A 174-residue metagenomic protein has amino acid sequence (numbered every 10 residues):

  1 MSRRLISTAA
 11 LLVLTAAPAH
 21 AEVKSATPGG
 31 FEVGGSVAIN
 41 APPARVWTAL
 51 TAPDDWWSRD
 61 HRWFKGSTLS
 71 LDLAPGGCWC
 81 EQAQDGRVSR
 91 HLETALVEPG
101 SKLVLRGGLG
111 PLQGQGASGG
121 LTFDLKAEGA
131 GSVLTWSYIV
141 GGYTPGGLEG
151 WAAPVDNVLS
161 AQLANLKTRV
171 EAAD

Functional and structural regions predicted by a protein language model:
M1-T8: Bacterial N-terminal signal peptides that target proteins for export
T8-A9, A19: Cleavable N-terminal signal peptides
A19-G66: Hydrophobic ligand-binding cavity/cleft-lining segments
G35-V37, L69, R90-L96, G119-A127: Hydrophobic/aromatic beta-strand elements that line small-molecule binding cavities or substrate pockets in beta-rich
N40-R45, A95-K102, D124-V133, T168-D174: A short, structured loop/turn motif at beta-sheet edges
P43, L50-A52, A83-D85, L96-E98 (+3 more regions): A mature extracytoplasmic/lumenal domain signature
D54-H91: Short beta-edge strand/loop motif at the mouth of beta-sheet-based domains
G110-N157: Beta-strand/loop substructures that line and gate deep hydrophobic ligand-binding cavities in soluble
